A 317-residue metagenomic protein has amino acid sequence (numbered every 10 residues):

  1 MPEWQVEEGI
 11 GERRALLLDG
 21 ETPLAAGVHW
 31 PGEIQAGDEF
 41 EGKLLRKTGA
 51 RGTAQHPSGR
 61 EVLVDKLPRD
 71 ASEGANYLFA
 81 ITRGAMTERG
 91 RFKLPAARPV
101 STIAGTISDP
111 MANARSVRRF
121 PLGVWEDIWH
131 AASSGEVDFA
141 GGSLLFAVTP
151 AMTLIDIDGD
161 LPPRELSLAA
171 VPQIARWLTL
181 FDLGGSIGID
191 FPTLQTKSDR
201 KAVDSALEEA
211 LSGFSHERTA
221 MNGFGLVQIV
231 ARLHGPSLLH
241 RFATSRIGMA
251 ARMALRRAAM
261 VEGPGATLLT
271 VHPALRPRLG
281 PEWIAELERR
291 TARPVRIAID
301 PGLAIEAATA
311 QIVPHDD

Functional and structural regions predicted by a protein language model:
W4-G9, L16, G32-A36, K43-T48 (+9 more regions): Replace "in large, NTP-powered and nucleic-acid-processing enzymes" with "in large, NTP-powered factors and other
G11-G27, E39-E41, T48-G52, V62 (+3 more regions): Charged, low-complexity intrinsically disordered tails
L17-E39, R118-S133, P162-E165, A169 (+1 more regions): A short, contiguous, amphipathic alpha-helix enriched in charged residues
G59: Active-site loop/lid in soluble adenylation, ligation, and acyl-transfer enzymes
M86-F92, H130-A140, F214-E217: Active-site phosphate-binding and catalytic loops of NTP-dependent enzymes
S108-N113, R118-F120, I128-V137, G141 (+1 more regions): Domain-start "cap" segments at the beginnings of catalytic or binding domains
A140-D316: Conserved glycine-centered short motifs in functionally critical loops
